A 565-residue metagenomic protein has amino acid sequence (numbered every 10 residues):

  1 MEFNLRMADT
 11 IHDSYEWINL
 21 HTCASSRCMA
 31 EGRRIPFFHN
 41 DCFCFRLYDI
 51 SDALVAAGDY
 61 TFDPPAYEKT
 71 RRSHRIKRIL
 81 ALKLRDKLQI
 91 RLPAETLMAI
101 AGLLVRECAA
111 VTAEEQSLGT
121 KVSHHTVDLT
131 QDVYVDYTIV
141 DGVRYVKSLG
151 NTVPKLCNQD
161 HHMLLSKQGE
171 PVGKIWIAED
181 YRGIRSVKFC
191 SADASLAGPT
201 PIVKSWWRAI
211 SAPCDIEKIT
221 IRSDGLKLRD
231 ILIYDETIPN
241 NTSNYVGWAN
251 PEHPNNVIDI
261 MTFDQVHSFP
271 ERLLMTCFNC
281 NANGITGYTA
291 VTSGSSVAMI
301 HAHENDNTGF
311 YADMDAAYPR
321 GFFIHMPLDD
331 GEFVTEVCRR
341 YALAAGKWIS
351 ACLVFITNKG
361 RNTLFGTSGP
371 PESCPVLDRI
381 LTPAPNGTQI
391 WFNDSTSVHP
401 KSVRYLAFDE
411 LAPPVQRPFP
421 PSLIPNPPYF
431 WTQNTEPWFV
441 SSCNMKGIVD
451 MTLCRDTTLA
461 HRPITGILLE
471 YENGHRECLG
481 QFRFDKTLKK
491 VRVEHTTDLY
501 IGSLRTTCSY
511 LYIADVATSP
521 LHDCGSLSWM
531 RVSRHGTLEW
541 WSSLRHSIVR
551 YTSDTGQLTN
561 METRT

Functional and structural regions predicted by a protein language model:
M1-T565: Lectin-type carbohydrate-recognition ectodomains
